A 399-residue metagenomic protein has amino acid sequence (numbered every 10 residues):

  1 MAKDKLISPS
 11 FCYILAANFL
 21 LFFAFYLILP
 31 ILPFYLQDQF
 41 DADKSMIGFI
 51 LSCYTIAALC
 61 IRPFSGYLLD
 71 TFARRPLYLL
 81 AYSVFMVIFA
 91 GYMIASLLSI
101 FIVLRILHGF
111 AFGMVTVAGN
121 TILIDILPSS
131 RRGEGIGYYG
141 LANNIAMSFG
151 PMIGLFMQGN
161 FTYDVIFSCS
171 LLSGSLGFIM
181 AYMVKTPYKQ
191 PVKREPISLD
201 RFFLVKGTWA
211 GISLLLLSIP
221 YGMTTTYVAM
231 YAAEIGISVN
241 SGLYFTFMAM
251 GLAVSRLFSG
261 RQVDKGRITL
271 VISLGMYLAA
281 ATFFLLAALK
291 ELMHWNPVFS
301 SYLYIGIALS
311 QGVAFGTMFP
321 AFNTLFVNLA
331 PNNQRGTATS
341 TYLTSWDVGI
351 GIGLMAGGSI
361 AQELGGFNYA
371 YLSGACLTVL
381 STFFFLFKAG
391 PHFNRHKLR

Functional and structural regions predicted by a protein language model:
P9-G48, S218-Y231, I235-I237: Helix-loop boundary and gating motifs at the non-cytosolic
D41, A73, I94-S99, R267 (+1 more regions): Helix-breaking motifs and short loop linkers at transmembrane-helix boundaries and internal kinks in secondary membrane
T55-P63, M147-S148, A249-A253, L257 (+1 more regions): Residue-level signature of mid-helix packing/kink "hotspots" within the transmembrane helices of 12-pass Major
C60-S96: Conserved MFS/SLC helix-loop-helix module at the cytosolic interface between two early adjacent transmembrane helices
P76-A90, L171, L270-L285: Structural signature of the two symmetry-related core transmembrane helices
S99-L107, Y302-S310: Paired small-residue
I106-A142: Cytoplasmic helix-loop-helix junction between adjacent transmembrane helices in 12-TM secondary transporters
L171-Q190, F384-K388: C-terminal membrane-cytosol helix-exit motif in multi-pass small-molecule transporters
